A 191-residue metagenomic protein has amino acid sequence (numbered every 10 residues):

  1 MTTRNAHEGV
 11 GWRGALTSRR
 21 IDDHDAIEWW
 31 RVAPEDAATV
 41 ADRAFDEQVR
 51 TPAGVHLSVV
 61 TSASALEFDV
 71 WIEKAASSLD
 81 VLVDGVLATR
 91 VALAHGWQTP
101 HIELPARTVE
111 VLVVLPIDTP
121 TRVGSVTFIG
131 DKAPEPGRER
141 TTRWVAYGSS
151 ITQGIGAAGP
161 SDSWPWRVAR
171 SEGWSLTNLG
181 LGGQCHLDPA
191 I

Functional and structural regions predicted by a protein language model:
M1-R143: N-terminal secretory targeting modules
L115-I191: Serine-esterase "nucleophile elbow" of acetyl-processing enzymes
